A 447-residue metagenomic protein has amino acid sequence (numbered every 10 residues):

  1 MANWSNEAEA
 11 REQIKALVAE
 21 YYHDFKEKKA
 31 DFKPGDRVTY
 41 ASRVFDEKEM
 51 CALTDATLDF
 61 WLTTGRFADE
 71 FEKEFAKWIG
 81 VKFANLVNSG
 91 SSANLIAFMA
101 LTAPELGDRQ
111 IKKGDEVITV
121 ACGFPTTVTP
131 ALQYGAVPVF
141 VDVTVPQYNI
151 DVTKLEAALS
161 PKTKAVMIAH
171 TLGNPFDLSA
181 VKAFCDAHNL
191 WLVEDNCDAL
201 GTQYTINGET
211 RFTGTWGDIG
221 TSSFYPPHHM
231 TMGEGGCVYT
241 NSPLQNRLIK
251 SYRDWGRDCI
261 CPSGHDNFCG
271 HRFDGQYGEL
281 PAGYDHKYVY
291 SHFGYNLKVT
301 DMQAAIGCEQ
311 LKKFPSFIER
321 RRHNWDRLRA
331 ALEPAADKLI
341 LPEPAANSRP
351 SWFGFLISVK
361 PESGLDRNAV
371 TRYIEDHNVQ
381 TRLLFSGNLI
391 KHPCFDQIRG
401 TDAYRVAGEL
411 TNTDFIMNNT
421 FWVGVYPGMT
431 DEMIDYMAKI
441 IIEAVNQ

Functional and structural regions predicted by a protein language model:
M1-L62, S291: N-terminal "arm"/small-domain region of PLP-dependent enzymes with the aminotransferase-like
Y22-F25, A103-Q203: PLP-dependent aminotransferase-like
E27, D69-K73, V81-K82, T153 (+5 more regions): PLP-dependent aminotransferase class I/II
F45, T63, G123, P146-Q147 (+5 more regions): Glycine-/small-residue-rich active-site loops that bind phosphorylated ligands and cofactors
R66-E116, T129-Y134, F140: Phosphate-binding glycine-rich loop
N85, I118, V139, L192-V193 (+3 more regions): Structural detector of well-ordered beta-strand residues that form the stable sheet scaffold of enzyme domains
E194-M232, R247, K287-V289: Conserved active-site segment immediately N-terminal to the catalytic lysine that forms the internal aldimine
S223, G236-S242: Short beta-strand-to-turn element immediately C-terminal to the catalytic PLP-Schiff-base lysine in fold type I
